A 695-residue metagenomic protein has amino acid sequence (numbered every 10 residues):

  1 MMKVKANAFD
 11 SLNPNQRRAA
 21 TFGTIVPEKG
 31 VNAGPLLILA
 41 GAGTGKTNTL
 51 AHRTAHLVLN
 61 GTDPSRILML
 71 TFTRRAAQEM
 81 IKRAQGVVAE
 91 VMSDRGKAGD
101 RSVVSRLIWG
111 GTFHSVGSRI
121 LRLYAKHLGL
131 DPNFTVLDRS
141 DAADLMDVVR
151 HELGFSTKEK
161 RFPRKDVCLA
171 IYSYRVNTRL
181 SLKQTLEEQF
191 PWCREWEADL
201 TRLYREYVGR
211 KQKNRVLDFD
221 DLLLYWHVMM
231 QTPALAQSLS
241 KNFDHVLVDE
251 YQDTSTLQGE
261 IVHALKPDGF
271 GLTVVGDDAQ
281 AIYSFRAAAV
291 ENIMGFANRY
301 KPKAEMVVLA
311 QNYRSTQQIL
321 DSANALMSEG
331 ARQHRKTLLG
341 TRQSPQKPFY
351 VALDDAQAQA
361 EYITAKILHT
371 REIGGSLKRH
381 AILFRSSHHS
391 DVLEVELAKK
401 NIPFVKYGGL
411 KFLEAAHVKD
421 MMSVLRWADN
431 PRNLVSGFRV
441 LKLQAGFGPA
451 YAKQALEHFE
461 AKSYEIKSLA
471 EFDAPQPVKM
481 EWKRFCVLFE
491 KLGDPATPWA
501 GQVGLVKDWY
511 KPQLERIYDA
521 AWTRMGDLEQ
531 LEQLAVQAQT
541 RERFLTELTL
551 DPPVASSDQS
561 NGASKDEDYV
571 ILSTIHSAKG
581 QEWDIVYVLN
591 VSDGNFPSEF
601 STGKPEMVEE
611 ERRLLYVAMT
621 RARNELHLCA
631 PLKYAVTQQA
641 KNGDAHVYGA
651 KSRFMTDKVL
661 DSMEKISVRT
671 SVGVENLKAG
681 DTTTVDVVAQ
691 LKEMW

Functional and structural regions predicted by a protein language model:
M1-P132, V136, Q237, D321-N324: P-loop NTPase Walker
M2-A8, R18, V26-L36, L50-A51 (+3 more regions): Conserved RecA-like helicase ATPase core segment that couples NTP binding/hydrolysis to strand translocation
M2-N13, R17-F22, V26-A42, S65 (+6 more regions): Inter-lobe coupling/hinge region of RecA-like P-loop helicase motors
T21-K29, F113-G117, A198-H245, S255-I261 (+2 more regions): Conserved helicase/translocase P-loop NTPase motor core
N32, V104-L107, K126-D220, M306 (+1 more regions): ATP-hydrolysis module of ASCE/P-loop NTPase motor domains, specifically the Walker B Asp-Glu catalytic pair
L36, D63-R74, A84, I108-G110 (+6 more regions): Conserved RecA-like ASCE P-loop NTPase motor core of nucleic-acid helicases/translocases
Q189, C193, S376, D391-E394 (+1 more regions): Conserved helicase C-terminal RecA-like lobe
T656-W695: C-terminal, charged and often intrinsically disordered regions of DNA end-processing helicases and nucleases
